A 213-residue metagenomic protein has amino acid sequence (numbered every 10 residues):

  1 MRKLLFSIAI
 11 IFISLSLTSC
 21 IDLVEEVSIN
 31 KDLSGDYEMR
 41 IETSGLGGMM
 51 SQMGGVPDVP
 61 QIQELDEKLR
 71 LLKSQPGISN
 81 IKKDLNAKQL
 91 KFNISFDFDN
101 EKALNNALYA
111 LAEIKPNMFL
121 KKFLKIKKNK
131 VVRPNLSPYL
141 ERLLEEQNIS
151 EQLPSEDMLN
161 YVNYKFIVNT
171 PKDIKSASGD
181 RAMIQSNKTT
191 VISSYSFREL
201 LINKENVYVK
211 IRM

Functional and structural regions predicted by a protein language model:
M1-I8: Positively charged n-region of N-terminal signal peptides that target proteins for export
K3, V59-I62, K128-N129: Short, intrinsically disordered/low-complexity patches at protein termini and at juxtamembrane boundaries
S16-S19: C-terminal motif of bacterial Sec signal peptides marking the signal peptidase cleavage site
I21-S79: Start-of-domain marker
S74-M213: Mature, soluble, non-transmembrane domains
